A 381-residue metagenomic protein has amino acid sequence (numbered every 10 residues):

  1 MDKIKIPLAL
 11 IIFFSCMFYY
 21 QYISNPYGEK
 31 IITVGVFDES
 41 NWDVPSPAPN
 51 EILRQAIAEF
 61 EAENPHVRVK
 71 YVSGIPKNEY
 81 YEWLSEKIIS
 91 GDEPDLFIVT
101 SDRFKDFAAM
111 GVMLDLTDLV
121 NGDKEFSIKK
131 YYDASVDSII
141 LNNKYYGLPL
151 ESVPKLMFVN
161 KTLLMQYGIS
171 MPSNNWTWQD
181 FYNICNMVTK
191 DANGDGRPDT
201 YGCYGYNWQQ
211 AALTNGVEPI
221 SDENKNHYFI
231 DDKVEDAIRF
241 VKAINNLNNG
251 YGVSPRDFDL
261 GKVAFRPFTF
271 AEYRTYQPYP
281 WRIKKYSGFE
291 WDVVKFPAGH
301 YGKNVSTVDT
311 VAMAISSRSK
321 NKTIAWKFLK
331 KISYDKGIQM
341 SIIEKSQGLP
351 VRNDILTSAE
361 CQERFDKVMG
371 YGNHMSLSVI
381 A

Functional and structural regions predicted by a protein language model:
M1-D106, M110, H300, T323-I324: Conserved N-terminal structural module of periplasmic/extracytoplasmic solute-binding proteins
V36, Y167, N246, I283-V351: Extracytoplasmic/periplasmic substrate-recognition and gating elements
D95-I98, A264-T269, R274-Y276: Paired acidic/hydrophobic, glycine-rich loop segments that form the ligand-binding mouth/hinge of periplasmic-binding
S101-L156, G288-K295: Hinge/lid segment of periplasmic solute-binding proteins
T117-Y131, N174, N193-G194, Y201 (+3 more regions): Short, solvent-exposed loop/beta-turn-alpha elements that line the ligand-binding surface or hinge of extracytoplasmic
N142-L150, K155, Q179-H227, V263-F265: Extracytoplasmic/periplasmic solute-binding protein
I184-N186, E223-V253, F296: Glycine-centered hinge/linker elements that transmit conformational signals in sensory and ligand-binding systems
I343-A381: Long, aromatic- and glycine/proline-rich binding clefts that accommodate carbohydrate-like moieties
